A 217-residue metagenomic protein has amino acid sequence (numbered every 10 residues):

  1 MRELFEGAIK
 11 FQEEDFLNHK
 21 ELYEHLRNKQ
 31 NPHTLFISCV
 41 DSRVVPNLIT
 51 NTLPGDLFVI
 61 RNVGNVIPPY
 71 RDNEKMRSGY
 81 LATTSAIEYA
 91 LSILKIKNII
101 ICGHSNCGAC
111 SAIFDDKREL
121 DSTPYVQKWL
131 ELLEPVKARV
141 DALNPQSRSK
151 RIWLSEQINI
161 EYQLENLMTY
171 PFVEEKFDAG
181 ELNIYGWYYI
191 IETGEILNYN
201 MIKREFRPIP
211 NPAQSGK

Functional and structural regions predicted by a protein language model:
M1-P32, N65-K97, G108-K217: Divalent-metal-activated hydrolytic enzyme cores
R27-P46: N-terminal low-complexity or amphipathic/hydrophobic leaders
I37-C39, R61, C102-H104, Y185-I190: Short beta-strand segments
R43-I67: Catalytic core of membrane glycerolipid acyltransferases/transacylases, capturing the structured, soluble-facing
